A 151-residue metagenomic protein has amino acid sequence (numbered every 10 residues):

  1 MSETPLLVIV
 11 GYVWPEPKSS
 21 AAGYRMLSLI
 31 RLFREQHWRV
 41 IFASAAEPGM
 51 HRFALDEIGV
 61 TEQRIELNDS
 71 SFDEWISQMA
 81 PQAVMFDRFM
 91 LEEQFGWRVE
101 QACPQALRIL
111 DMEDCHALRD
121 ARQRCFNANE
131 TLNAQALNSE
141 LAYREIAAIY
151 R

Functional and structural regions predicted by a protein language model:
M1-R52: N-terminal subdomain of nucleotide-sugar transferases
G11-Y12, S44-A46, E66-L67, F86-M90: Structural motif
M50-S71: Conserved nucleotide-sugar phosphate-binding/catalytic loop shared by glycosyltransferases and other
A54, E74-W75, Q94-V99: A short acidic, amphipathic alpha-helical/loop segment
W75-Q94, I109: Short N-terminal targeting/anchoring amphipathic segment
M79, V99-P104, I149-Y150: Short, conserved loop/helix-junction motifs that constitute active-site signature segments in enzyme catalytic cores
C103-D120: Active-site proximal beta-strand in glycosyltransferases
H116, N133-R151: Membrane-proximal helix-turn-helix segments that form the acceptor-binding/catalytic region of lipid-linked
